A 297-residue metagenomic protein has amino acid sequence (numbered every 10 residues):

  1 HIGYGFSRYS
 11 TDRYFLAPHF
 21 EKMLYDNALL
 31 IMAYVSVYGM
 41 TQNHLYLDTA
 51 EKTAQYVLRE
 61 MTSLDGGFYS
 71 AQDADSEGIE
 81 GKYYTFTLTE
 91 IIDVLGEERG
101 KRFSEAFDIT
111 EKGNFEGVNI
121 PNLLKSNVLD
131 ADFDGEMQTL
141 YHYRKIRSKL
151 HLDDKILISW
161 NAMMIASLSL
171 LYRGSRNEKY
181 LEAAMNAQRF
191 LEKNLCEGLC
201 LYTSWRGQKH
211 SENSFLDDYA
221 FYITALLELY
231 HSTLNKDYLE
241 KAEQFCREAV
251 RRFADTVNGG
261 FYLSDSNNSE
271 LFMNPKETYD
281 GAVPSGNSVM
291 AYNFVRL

Functional and structural regions predicted by a protein language model:
H1-L297: Glycan-recognition and catalytic cores of secretory/periplasmic carbohydrate-active enzymes
